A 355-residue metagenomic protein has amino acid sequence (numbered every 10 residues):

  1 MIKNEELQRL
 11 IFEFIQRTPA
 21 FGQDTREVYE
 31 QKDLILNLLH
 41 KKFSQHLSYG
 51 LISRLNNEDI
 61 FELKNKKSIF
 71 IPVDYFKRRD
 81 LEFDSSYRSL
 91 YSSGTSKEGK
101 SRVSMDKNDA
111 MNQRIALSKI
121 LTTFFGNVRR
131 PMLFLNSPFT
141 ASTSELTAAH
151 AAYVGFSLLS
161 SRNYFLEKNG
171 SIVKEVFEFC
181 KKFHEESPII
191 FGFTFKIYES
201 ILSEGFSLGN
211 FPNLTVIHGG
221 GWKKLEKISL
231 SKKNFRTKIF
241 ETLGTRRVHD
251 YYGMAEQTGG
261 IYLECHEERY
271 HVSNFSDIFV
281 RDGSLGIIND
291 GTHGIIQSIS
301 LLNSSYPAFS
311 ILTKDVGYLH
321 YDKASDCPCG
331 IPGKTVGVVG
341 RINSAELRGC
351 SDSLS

Functional and structural regions predicted by a protein language model:
M1-L39, V154-S355: Active-site glycine/GP-rich loop and adjacent strand/helix microenvironment that borders small-molecule binding pockets
M1-P138, T143-L146, A151-S160, G170 (+4 more regions): Nucleotide 5′-phosphate-binding alpha/beta core
